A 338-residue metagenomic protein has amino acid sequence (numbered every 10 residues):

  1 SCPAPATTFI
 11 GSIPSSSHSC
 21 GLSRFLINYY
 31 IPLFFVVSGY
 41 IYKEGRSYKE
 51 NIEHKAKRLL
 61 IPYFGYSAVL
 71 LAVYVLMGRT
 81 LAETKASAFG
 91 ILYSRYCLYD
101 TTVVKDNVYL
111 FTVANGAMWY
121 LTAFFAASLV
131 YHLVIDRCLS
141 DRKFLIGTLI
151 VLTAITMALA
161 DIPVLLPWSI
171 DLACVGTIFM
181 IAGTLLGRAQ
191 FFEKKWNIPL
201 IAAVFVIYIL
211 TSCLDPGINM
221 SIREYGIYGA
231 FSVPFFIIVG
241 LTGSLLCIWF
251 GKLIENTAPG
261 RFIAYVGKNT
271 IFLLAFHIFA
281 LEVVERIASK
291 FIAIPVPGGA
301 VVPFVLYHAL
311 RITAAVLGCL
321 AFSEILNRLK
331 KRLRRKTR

Functional and structural regions predicted by a protein language model:
S1-R338: Alpha-helical transmembrane segments and their immediate juxtamembrane cytosolic regions
